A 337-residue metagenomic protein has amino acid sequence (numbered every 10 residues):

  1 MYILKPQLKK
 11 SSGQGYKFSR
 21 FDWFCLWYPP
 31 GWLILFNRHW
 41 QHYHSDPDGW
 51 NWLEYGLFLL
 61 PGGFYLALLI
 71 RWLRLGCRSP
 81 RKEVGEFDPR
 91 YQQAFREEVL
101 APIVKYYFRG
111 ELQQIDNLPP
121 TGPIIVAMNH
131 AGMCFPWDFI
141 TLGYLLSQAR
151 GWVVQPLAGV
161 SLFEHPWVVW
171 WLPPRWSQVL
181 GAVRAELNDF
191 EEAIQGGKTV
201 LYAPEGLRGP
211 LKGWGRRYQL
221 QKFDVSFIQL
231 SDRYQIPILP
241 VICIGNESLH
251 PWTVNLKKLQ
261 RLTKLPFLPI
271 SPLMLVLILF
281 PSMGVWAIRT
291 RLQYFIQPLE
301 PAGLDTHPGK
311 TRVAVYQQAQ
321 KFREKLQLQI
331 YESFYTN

Functional and structural regions predicted by a protein language model:
Y2-D46, G62-R71, E192-N337: Non-catalytic C-terminal accessory region of glycerolipid acyltransferases and related lyso-lipid remodeling enzymes
G49-S79, Y91, W167-V168: Transmembrane alpha-helices and immediately adjacent membrane-cytoplasm interface residues in multi-pass integral
L68-R71, L75, E97, A101-K105 (+2 more regions): Short hydrophobic helices that act as membrane-entry/anchoring signals
S79-R96: Helix-enriched interaction subdomains in cytosolic or periplasmic regions, typified by TIR/SEFIR signaling/NADase cores
K82-E83, T121-F190, L207-L220: Catalytic core of membrane glycerolipid acyltransferases/transacylases, capturing the structured, soluble-facing
Q92-A131: Helix-to-loop junction immediately C-terminal to a conserved catalytic motif
K105-L112, G181-A185, V276-I278: Short gly/ser/thr-rich secondary-structure transition/capping motifs
